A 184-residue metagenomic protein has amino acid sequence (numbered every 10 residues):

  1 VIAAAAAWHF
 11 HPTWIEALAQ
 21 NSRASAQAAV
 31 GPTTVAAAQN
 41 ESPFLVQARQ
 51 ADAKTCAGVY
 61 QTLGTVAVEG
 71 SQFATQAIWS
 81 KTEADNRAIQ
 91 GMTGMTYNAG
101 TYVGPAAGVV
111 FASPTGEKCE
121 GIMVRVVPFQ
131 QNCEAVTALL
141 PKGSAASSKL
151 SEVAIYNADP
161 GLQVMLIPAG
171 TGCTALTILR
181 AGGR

Functional and structural regions predicted by a protein language model:
V1-A4: Core hydrophobic alpha-helical transmembrane segments of single-pass membrane proteins
A6-N21: Hydrophobic single-pass membrane-insertion segments
A19-G31: Short extracytoplasmic/periplasmic juxtamembrane "stem" segments immediately C-terminal to an N-terminal membrane anchor
G31-S113, R180-A181: N-terminal secretory signal peptides
T55-Y60, S71, G121-M123, C133 (+1 more regions): Short, structured motif recognition centered on aromatic/hydrophobic residues
K81, G143-S148, A154-N157, L166-I167: Short, exposed beta-strand/loop patches in secreted or surface proteins that constitute
A99-S151: Long, charged/polar, surface-exposed segments that mediate recognition or autoinhibition
Y156-G172, T177: Short, exposed beta-strand-loop hairpins at the edges of beta-sheets in extracellular/periplasmic proteins
